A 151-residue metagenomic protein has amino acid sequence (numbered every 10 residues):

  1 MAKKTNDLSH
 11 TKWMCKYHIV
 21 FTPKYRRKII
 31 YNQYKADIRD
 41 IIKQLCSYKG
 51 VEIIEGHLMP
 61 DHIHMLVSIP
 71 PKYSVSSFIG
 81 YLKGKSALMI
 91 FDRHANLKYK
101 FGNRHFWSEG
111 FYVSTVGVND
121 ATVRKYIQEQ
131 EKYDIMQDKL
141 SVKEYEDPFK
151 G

Functional and structural regions predicted by a protein language model:
M1-G151: Basic nucleic-acid-binding interfaces
